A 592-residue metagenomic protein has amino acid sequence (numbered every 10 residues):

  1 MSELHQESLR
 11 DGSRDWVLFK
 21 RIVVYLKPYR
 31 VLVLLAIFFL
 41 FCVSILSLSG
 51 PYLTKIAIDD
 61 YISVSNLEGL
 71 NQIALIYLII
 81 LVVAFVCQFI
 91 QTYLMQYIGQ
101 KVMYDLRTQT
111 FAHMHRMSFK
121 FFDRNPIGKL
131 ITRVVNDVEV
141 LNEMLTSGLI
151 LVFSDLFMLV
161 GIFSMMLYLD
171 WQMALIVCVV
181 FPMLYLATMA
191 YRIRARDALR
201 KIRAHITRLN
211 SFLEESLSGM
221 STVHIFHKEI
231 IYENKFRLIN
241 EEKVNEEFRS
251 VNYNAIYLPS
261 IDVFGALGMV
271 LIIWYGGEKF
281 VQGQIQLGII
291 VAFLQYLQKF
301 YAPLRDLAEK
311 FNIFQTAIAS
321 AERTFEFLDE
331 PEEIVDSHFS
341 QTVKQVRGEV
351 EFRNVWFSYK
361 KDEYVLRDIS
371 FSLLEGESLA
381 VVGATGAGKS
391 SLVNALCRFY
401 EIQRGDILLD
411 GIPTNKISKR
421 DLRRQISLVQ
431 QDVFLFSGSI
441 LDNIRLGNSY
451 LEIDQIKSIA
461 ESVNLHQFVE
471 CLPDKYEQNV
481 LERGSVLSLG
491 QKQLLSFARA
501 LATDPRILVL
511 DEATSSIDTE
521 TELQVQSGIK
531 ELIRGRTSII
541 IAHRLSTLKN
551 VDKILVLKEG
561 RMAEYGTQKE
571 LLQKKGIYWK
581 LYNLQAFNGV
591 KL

Functional and structural regions predicted by a protein language model:
M1-S47, I62-I76, Q91-M95, G99 (+9 more regions): Membrane-integrated ABC transporters
S2-G12, S63-V64, Q100, T108-T132 (+8 more regions): Short intracellular "coupling" helices and adjacent cytoplasmic loop segments at the cytosolic face of multi-pass
K20-V23, V31-Y52, I56, I73 (+7 more regions): Alpha-helical segments in transporter systems
V23, P28-V31, F119-K120, N136-L145 (+7 more regions): An intracellular "coupling" helix at the cytosolic face of ABC transporter transmembrane type-1 domains
P28, L32-I45, I80, S147-K201 (+2 more regions): Transmembrane helices of ABC transporter permease
C42-L46, G50, L78, V82-L94 (+5 more regions): Hydrophobic alpha-helical membrane-associated segments
K228, N252, M269, K299-F327: Cytosolic ends of transmembrane helices, especially the final helix of ABC transmembrane type-1 domains
D329, D336-S337, V343-L592: ABC-type nucleotide-binding domain
